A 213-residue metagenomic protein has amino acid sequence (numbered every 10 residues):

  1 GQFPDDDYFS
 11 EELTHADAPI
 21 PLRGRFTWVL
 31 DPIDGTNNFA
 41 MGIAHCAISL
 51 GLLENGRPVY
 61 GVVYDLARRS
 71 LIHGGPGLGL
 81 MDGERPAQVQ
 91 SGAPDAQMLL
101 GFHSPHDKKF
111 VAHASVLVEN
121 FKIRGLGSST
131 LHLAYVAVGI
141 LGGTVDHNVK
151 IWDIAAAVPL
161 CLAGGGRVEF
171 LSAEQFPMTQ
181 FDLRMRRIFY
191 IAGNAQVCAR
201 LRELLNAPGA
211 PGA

Functional and structural regions predicted by a protein language model:
G1-I33, E203-A213: N-terminal subdomain of lithium-sensitive/metallo-dependent phosphomonoesterases centered on the IMPase/IPPase/PAP
D5-D7, K122, G142, R167: Residue-level detector of anion-binding/catalytic polar loops
D7, Y60, L99, G142-G143: Short, Asp-centered acidic motifs that coordinate Mg2+ and/or phosphate in catalytic or ligand-binding sites
Y8, T36, D65, G74 (+3 more regions): Residue-level signal for inorganic ion chemistry
P21-L78: DPxDG-like acidic metal-binding loop motif
G79-D82, P86-Q88, Q196-R200: Short helix-loop capping/hinge motifs at secondary-structure junctions, enriched in acidic/polar residues
A87-K109, L117-G127: Short loop->beta-strand "edge-of-pocket" segments that line small-molecule binding or catalytic clefts across diverse
S115-L117, A134-A213: Oxyanion/phosphate-interacting regions
